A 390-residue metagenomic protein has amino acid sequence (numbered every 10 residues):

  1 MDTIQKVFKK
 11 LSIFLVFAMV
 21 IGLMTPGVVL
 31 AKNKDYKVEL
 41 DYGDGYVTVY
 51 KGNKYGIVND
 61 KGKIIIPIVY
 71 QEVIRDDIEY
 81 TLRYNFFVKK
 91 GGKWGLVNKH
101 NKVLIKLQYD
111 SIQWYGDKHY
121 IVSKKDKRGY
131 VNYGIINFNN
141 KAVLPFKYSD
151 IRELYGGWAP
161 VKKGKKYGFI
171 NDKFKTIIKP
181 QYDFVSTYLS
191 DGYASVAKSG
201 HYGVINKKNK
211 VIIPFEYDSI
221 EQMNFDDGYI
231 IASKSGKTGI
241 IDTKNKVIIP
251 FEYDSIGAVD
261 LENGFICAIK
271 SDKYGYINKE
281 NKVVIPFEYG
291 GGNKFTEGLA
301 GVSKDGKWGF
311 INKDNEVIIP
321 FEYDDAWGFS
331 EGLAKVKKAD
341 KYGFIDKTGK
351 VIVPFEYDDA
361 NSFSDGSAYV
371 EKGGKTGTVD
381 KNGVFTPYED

Functional and structural regions predicted by a protein language model:
I4-L30: Sec-dependent N-terminal signal peptides of Gram-positive bacterial secreted proteins and lipoproteins
L30-D390: Residue-level detector of conserved, function-critical positions
